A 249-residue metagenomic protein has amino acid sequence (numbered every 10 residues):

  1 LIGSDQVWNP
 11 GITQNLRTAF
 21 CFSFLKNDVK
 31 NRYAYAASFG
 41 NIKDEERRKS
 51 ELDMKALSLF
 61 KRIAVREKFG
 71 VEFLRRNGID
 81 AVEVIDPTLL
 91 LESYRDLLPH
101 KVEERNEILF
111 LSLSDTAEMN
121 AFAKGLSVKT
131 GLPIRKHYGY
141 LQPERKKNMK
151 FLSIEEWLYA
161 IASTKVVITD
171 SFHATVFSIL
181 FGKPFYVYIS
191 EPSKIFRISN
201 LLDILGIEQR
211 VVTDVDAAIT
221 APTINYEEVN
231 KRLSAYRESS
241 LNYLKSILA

Functional and structural regions predicted by a protein language model:
L1-A249: Active-site anion-handling motifs in enzyme catalytic cores
